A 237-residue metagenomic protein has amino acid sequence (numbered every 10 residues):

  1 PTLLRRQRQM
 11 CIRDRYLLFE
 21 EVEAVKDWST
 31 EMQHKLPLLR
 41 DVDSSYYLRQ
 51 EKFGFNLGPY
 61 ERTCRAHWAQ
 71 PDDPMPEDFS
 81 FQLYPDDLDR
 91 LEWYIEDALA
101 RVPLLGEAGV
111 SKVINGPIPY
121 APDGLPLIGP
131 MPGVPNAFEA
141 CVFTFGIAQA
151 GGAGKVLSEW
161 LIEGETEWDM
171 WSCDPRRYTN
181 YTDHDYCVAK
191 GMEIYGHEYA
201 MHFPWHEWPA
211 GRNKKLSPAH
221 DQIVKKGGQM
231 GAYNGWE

Functional and structural regions predicted by a protein language model:
P1-R8, I12: Single conserved hydrophobic/aromatic residue that forms the stacking wall/gate of nucleotide- or nucleobase-binding
Q9, L38-R40, Y46-R49, D221-I223 (+1 more regions): A general structural signal for short secondary-structure junctions and capping/turn motifs
R13, D43-S44, K52, T63-Q70 (+1 more regions): C-terminal catalytic lobe of FAD-dependent flavoproteins
R13-Y16, E20-E21: Conserved A3 ("GATE") glycine/threonine-rich loop of ANL adenylate-forming enzymes
E21-E23, R177: Non-catalytic surface loops within mature trypsin-like serine protease
A24-T63: Conserved FAD-binding catalytic core of PHBH/FMO-like flavoproteins
H202-E237: N- or domain-start disorder-to-order transition segments that initiate the globular core
